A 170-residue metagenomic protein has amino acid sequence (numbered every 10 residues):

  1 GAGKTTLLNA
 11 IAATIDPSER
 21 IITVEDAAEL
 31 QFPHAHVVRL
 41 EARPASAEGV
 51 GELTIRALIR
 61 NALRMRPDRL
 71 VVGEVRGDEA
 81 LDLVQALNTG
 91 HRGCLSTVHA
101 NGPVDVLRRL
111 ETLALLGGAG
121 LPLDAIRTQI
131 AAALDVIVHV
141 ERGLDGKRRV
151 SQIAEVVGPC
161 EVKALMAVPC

Functional and structural regions predicted by a protein language model:
G1: Walker A (P-loop) phosphate-binding loop of P-loop NTPases
K4: Conserved lysine of the Walker
N9-R60, V106-L110: P-loop NTPase switch/communication element
E25, L30-A35, A62-P159: Conserved P-loop NTPase nucleotide-binding/switch module
E161-C170: C-terminal regions of RecA-like/P-loop NTPase motor modules
